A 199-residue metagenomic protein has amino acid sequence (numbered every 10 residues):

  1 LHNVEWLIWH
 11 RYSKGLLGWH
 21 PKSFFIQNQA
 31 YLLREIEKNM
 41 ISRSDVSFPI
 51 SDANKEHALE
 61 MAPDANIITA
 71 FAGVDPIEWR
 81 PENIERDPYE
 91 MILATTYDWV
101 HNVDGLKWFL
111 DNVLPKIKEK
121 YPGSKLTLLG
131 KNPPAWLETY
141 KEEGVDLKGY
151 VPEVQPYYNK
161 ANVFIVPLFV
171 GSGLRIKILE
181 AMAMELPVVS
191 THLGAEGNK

Functional and structural regions predicted by a protein language model:
L1-Y31, T96: Acceptor-binding helix/loop patch of EC 2.4 sugar-transfer enzymes, predominantly nucleotide-sugar-dependent
W6, I26-P81: Donor nucleotide-sugar binding/catalytic pocket of nucleotide-sugar-dependent glycosyltransferases
D45, P156-G173, M184-P187: Acidic donor-binding loop of glycosyltransferase active sites
T69-K160: Conserved catalytic-core segment of nucleotide-activated headgroup transferases in glycan assembly
E153, V170-G173, I178, A195: Active-site donor-sugar recognition loop in glycosyltransferases
K177-E180, P187-T191: Short hydrophobic beta-strand element within catalytic cores of glycosyltransferases and related nucleotide-activated
H192-K199: Short acidic/histidine- and often glycine-rich active-site loop of Leloir-type glycosyltransferases that engages
